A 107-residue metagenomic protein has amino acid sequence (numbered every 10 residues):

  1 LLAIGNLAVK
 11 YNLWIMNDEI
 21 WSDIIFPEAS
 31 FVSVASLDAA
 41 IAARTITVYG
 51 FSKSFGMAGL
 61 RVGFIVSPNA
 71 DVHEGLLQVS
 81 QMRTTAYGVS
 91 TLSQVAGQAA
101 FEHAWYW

Functional and structural regions predicted by a protein language model:
L1-W14, W21-M57, P68-D71: Active-site pre-lysine segment of PLP-dependent enzymes
N12, E19, H103-W105: Short, low-complexity intrinsically disordered segments
R44-W107: PLP-dependent aminotransferase class I/II
